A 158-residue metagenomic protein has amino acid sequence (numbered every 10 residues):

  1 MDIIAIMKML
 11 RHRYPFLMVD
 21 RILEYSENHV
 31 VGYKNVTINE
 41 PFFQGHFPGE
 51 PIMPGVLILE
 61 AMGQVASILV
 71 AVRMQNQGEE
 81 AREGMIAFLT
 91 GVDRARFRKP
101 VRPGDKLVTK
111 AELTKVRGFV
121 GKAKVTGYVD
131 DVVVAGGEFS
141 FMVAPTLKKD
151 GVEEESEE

Functional and structural regions predicted by a protein language model:
M1-I6, L107-T109: Short Pro/Gly-enriched beta-strand edge/turn motifs at strand-loop
M7, G49, F97-K99: Beta-strand-rich interaction surfaces with strong enrichment in secreted/lumenal proteins
Y14-M53, L57-I58: Catalytic strand-loop segment that frames the active site of acyl-thioester-processing enzymes
F16-M18, L107, G121: Hydrophobic core residues within well-ordered beta-strands of beta-rich domains
D20-L23, D93, R98, E112-T114: Conserved positions in beta-strands of structured domains
M53-M74: Active-site- and interface-proximal helix/loop "cap" or "latch" segments in soluble metabolic and energy-transducing
S67-V108, G136, M142: Hydrophobic beta-strand-centered segment that forms part of the acyl-chain substrate-binding groove
A71, V101-D105, E112-E158: HotDog/MaoC-like acyl-thioester-processing domains
